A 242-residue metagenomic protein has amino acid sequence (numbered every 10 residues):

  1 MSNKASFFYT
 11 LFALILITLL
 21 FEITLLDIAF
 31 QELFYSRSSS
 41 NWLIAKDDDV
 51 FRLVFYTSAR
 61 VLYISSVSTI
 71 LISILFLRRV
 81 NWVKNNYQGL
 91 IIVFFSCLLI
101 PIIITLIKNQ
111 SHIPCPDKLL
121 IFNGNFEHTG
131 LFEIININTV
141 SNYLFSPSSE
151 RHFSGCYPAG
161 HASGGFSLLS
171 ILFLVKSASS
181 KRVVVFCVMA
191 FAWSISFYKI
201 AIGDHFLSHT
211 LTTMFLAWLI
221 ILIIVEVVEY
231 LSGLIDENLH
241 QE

Functional and structural regions predicted by a protein language model:
S2-I70, K108-S111, P116: N-terminal transmembrane-helix/juxtamembrane module of multi-pass inner/ER membrane proteins
S2-T10, E133-E242: Membrane-embedded catalytic cores of phosphoryl/pyrophosphoryl-handling enzymes
L16-L20, L98-I102, A190-I200: Aromatic-anchored segments of alpha-helical transmembrane domains
T24, L75-W82, Q110-C115, L119 (+2 more regions): Membrane-interfacial segments
A29-F51, G124-S154: Extracytosolic (periplasmic/ER-lumenal) interhelical loops and adjacent juxtamembrane/interface segments of multi-pass
V67-R79, G165-K176: Hydrophobic, aromatic-rich transmembrane alpha-helices and their immediate juxtamembrane boundary segments
S73-I113, L120-I121, V184-C187: Interfacial segments of alpha-helical transmembrane regions
